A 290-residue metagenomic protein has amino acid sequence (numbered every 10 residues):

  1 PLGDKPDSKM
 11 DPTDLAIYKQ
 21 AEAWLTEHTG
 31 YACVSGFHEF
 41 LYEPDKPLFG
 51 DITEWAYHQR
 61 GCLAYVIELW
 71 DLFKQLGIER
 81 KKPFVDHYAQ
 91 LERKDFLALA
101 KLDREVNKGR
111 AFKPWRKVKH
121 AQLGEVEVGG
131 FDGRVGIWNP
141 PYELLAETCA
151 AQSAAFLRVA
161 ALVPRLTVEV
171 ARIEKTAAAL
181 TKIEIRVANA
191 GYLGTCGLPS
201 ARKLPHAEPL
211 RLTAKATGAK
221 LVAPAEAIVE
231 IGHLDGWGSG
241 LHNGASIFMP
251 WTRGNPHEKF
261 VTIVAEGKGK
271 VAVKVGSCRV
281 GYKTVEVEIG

Functional and structural regions predicted by a protein language model:
P1-T176, L180-K182, R186-G191, K215 (+3 more regions): Metallocarboxypeptidase
Y57-G61, K175-A179, L204-H206, G254-P256 (+1 more regions): A structural signal for short secondary-structure junctions
Y65, V168-E169, I183, L210-L212 (+3 more regions): Hydrophobic residues positioned within well-ordered beta-strands of beta-sheet architectures
L76, Y192-C196, L221, K270-A272 (+1 more regions): Intrinsically disordered, low-complexity acidic/polar segments
R158, E169-A171, T176-A178, C196-S200 (+1 more regions): Feature for long, exposed domains in two main contexts
V187-R202: Short amphipathic, basic-aromatic surface patches that mediate peripheral association with negatively charged
S200-K220: Extended low-complexity, serine/threonine- and proline-enriched intrinsically disordered segments
M249-E286: Low-complexity, intrinsically disordered segments enriched in Ser/Thr together with acidic residues
